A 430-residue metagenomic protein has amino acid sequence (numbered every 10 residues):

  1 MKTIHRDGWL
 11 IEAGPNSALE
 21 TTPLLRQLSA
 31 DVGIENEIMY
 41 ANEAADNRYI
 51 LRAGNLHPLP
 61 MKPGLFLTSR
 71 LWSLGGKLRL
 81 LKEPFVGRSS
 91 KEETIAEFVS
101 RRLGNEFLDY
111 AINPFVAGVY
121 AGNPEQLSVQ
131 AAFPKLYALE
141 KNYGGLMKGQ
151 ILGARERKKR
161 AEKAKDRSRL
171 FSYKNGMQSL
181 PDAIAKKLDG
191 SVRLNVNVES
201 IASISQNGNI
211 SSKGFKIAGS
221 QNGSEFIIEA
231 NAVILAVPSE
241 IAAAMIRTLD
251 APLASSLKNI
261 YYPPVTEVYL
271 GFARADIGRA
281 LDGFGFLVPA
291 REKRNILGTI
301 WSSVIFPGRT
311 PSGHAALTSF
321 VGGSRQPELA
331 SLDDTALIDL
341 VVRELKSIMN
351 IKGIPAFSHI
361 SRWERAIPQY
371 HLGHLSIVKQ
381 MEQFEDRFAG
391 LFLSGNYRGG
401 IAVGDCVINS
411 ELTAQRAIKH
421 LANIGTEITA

Functional and structural regions predicted by a protein language model:
M1-R6, L270: Glycine-rich "HGGG/HGxG" loop immediately N-terminal to the catalytic nucleophile of the alpha/beta-hydrolase
T3, P60-G64, A280-G283, L297-A430: Conserved flavin/dinucleotide-binding core of flavoenzymes
I4-E12, A251, G373-L375: Short glycine/proline- and charge-enriched loop/turn segments that cap or connect secondary-structure elements
D7-G87: Dinucleotide-binding Rossmann-like beta1-alpha1 core, especially the glycine-rich loop that anchors the ADP
P15, N36, A230-N231, P355: Local beta-strand N-terminus motif with an aromatic residue
M39-A41, S191-R193, H359, F392: General small-molecule cofactor/ligand-binding pocket signal
N47, L80-G214: Active-site/ligand-binding neighborhood in enzyme catalytic cores
G190, L194-L317, S324-S331, T335 (+3 more regions): Mid-domain catalytic core of redox enzymes that form a hydrophobic substrate pocket/lid adjacent to a catalytic redox
